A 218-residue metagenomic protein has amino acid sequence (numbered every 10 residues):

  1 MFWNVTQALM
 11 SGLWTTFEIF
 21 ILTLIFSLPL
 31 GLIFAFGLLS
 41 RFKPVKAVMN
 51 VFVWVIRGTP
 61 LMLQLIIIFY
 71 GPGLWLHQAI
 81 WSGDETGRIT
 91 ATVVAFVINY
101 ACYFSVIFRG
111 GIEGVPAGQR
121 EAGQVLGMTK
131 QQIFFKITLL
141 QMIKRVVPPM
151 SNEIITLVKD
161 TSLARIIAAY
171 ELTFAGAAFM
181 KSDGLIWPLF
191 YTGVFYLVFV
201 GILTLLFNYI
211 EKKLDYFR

Functional and structural regions predicted by a protein language model:
M1-R218: Transmembrane alpha-helices and adjacent helix-loop boundaries
